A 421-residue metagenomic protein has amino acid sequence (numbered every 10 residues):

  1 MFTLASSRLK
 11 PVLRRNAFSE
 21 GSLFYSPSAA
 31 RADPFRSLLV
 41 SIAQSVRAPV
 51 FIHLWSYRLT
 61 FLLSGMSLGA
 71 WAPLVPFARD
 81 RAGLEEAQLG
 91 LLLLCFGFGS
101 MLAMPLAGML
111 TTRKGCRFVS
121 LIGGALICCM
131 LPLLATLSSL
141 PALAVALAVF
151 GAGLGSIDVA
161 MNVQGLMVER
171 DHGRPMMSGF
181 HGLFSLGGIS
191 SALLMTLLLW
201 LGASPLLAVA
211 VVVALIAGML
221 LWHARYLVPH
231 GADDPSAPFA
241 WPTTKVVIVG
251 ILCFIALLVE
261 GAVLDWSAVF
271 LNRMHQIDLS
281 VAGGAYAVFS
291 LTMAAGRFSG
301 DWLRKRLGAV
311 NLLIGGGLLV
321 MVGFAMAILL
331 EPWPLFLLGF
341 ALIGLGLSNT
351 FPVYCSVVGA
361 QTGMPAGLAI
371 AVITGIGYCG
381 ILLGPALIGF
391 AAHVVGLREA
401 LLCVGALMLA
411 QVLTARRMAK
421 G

Functional and structural regions predicted by a protein language model:
P73-E86, D265-S280: Short amphipathic helix-loop junctions that connect adjacent transmembrane helices in Major Facilitator Superfamily/SLC
A78-R79, L110-T111, L197-G202, L271-N272 (+2 more regions): Interfacial helix-cap and linker-helix signal at transmembrane-aqueous boundaries of multi-pass secondary transporters
G97-F98, S185-L186, S290-L291, Y378-C379: Short hydrophobic/small-residue motifs within alpha-helical transmembrane segments of multi-pass transporter-like
A103-G115, G296-G308, A392: Helix-to-loop junctions at the C-terminal end of transmembrane segments in multipass secondary transporters
R117-S120, L313: Primarily marks hydrophobic transmembrane alpha-helices of the MFS/SLC 12-helix fold
A125-S138, V320-E331: C-terminal ends and interior cores of transmembrane alpha-helices in multi-pass membrane transporters/permeases
S156-E169, N349-T362: Intracellular juxtamembrane helix-capping segments at the cytosolic ends of symmetry-related transmembrane helices
L206-H223, L401-R416: Symmetry-related core transmembrane helices of the 12-TM Major Facilitator Superfamily/SLC fold
